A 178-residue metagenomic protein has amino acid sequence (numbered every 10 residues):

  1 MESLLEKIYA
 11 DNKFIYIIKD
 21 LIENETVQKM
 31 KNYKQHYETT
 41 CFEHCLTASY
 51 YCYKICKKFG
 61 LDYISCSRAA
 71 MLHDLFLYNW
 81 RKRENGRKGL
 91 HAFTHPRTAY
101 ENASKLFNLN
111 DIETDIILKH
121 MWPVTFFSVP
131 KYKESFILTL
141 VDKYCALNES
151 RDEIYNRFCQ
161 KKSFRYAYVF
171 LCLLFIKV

Functional and structural regions predicted by a protein language model:
M1-V178: Metal-dependent phosphohydrolase cores
